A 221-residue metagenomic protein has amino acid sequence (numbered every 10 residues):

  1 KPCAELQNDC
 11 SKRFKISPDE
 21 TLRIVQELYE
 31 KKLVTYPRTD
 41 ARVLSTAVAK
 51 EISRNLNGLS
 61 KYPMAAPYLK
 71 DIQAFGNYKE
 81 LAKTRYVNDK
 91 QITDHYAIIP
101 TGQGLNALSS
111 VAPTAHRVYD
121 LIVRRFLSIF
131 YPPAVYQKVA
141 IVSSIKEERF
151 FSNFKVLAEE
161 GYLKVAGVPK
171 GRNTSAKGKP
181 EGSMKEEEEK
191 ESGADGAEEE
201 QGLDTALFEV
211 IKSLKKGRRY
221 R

Functional and structural regions predicted by a protein language model:
K1-R221: Core catalytic DNA strand-manipulation module of type IA topoisomerases
